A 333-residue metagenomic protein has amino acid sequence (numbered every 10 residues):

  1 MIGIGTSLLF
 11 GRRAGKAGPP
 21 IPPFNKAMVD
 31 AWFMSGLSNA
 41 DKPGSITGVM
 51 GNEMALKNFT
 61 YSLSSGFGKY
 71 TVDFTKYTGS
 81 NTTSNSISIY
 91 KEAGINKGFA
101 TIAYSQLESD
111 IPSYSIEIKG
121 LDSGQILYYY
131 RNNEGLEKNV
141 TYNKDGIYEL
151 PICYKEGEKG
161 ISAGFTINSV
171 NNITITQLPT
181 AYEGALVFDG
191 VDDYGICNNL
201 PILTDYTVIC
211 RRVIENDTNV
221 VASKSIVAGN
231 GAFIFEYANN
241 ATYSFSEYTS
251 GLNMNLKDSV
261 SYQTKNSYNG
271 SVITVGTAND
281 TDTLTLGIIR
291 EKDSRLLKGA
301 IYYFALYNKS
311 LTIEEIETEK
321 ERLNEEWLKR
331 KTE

Functional and structural regions predicted by a protein language model:
M1-I87, D122-G135, I147-G157, G164-L200 (+4 more regions): Extracytoplasmic low-complexity segments
A27-V29, P112-I118, C197-D217, G231-F235 (+1 more regions): A carbohydrate-recognition surface predominantly in extracellular/luminal proteins
G36, G120, R212-I214, R290 (+1 more regions): Short beta-strand segments enriched in hydrophobic/aromatic residues within well-folded beta-rich domains
V49-N52, N58, T204, V275-N279 (+2 more regions): A motif-centric signal for short, conserved binding hotspots located in accessible loops or intrinsically disordered
G66, D122-G190, I209-N219, A228-D280: Extracellular glycan-interaction surfaces
F74, S109, I118-G120: A short glycine/threonine-centered beta-strand motif
T82-P112, V191-G195: Short beta-strands within extracellular/lumenal beta-sheet-rich domains
S244-E247, N279-Y302: Extracellular glycan-interaction patches encoded by glycine-rich segments
